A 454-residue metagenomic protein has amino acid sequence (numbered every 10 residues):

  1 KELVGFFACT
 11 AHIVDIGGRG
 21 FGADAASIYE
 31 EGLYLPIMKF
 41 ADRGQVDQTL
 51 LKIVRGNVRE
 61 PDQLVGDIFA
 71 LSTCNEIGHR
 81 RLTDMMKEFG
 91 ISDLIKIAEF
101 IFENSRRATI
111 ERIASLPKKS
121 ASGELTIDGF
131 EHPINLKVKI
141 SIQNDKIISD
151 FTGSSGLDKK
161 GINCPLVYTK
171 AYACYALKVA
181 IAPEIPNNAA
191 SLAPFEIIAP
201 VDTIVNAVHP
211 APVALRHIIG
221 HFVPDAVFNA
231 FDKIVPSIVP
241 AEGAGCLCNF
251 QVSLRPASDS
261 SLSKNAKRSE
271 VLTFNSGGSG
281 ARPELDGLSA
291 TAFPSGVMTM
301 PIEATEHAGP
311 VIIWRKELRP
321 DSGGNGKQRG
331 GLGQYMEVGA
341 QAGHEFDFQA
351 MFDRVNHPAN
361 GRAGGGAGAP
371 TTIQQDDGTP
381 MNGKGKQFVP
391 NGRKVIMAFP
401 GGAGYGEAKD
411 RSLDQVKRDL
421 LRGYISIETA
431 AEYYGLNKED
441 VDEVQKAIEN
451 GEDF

Functional and structural regions predicted by a protein language model:
E2-F454: Glycine/proline-enriched, intrinsically flexible loops and inter-domain linkers
